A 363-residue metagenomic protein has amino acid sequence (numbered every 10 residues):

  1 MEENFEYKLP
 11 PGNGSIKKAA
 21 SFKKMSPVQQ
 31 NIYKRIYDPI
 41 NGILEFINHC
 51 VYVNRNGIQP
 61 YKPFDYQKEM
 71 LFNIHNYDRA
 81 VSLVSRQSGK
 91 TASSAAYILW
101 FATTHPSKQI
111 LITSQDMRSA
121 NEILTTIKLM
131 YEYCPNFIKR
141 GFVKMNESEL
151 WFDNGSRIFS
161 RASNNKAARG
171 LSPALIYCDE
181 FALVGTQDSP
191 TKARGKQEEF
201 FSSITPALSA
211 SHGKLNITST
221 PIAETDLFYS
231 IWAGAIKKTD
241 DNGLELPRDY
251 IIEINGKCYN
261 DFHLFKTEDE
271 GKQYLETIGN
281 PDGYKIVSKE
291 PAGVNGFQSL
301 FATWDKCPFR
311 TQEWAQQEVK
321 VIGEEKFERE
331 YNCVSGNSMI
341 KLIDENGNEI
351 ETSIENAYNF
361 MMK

Functional and structural regions predicted by a protein language model:
E2-S338, D344-I354, F360: Phosphate/NTP-binding elements of NTP-utilizing enzymes
